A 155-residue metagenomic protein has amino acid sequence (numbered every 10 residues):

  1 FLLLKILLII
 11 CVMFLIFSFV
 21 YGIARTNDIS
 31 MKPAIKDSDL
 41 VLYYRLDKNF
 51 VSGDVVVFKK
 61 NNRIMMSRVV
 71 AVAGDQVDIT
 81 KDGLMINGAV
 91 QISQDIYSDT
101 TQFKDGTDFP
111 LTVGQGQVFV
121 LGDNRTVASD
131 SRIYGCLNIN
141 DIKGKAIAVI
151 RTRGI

Functional and structural regions predicted by a protein language model:
F1-M65, L137-I155: Protein maturation boundaries and topogenic segments
S30-M31, L46, S67, K81 (+2 more regions): Short, conserved secondary-structure segments in the cores of folded domains
S38-D39, D54, D75, Q117 (+1 more regions): Structural motif
K48-I86, Q91: Extracytoplasmic/periplasmic/luminal assembly and interaction segments in envelope/secretory/respiratory proteins
N87-D105: PP2C/PPM family metal-dependent serine/threonine protein phosphatase catalytic domain, recognizing the conserved
D105-I155: Beta-strand-rich cores of mature extracytoplasmic or soluble domains
